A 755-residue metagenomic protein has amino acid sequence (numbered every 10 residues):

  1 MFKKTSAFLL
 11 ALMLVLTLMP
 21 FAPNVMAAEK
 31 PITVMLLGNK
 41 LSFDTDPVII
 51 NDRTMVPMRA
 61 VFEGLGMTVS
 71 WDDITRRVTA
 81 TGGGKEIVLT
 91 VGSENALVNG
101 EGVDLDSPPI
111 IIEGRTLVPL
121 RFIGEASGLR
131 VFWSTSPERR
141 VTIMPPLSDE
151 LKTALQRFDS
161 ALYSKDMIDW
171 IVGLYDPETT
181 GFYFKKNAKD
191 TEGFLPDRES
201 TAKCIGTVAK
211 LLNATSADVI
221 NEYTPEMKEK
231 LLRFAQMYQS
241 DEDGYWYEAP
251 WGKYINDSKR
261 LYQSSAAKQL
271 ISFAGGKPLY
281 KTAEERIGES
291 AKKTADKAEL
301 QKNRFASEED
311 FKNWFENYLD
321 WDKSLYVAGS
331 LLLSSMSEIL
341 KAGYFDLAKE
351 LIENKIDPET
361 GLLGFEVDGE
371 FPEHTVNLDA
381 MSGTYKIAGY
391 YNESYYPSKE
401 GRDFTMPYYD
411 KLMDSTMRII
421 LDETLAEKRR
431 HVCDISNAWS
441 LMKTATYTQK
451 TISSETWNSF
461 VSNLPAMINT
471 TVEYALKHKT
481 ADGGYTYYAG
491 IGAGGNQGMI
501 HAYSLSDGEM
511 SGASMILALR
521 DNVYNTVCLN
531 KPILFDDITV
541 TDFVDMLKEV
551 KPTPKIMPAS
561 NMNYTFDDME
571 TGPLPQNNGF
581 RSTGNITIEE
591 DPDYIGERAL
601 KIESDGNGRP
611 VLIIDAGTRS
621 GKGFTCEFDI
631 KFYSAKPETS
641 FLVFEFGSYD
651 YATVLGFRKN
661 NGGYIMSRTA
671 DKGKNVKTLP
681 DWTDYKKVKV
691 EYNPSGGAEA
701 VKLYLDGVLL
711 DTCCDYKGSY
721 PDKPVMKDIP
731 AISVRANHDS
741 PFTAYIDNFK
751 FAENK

Functional and structural regions predicted by a protein language model:
F2-F8, L16-D149: Primary recognition of N-terminal secretory signal peptides and signal-anchoring hydrophobic helices
S148-Q236, G252-M336, A342-G343, T384 (+1 more regions): Terminal, non-catalytic domain-edge segments
P552-R581: Extracellular carbohydrate-recognition regions
F566, D684-S695, E699-L703: Short tryptophan-centered beta-strand motifs in secreted/extracellular beta-sheet-rich domains of glycan-recognition
E570-I602: Extracellular glycan-recognition surfaces and repeat-rich motifs
K601-Y664: Secretory/extracellular carbohydrate-interaction modules and structurally similar beta-sandwich "look-alikes"
M666-K689: Short, aromatic/His-centered strand-loop micro-motif at the edge of beta-sheets
C713-D747: Flexible glycan-contacting loops in extracellular carbohydrate-active proteins
